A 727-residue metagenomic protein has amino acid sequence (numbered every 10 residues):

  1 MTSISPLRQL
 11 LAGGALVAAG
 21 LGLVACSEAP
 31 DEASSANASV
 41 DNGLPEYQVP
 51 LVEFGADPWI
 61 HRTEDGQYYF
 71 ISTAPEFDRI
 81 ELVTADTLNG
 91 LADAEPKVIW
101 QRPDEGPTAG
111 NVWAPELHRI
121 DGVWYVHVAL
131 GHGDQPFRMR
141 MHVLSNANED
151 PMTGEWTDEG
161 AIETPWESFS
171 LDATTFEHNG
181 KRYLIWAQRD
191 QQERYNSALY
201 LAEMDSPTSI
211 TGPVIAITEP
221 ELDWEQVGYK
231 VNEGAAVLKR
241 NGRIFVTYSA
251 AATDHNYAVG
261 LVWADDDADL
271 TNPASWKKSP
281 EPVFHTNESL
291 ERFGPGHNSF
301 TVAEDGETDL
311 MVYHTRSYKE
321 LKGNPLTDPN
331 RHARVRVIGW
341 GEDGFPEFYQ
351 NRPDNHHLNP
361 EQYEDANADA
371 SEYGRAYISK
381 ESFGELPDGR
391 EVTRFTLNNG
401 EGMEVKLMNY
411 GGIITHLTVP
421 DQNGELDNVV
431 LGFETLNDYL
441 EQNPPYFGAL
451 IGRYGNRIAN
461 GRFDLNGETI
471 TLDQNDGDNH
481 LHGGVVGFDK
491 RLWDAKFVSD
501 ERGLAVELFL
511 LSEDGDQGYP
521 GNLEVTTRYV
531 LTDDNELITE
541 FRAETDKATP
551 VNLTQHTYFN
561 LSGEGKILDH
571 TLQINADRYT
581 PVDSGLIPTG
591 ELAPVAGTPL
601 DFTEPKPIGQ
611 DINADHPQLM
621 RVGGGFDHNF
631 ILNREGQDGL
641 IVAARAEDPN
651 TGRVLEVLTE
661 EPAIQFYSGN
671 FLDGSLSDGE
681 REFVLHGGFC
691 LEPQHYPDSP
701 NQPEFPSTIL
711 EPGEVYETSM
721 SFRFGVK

Functional and structural regions predicted by a protein language model:
T2-G14: Bacterial N-terminal signal peptides that target proteins for export
P6-Q9, N355-L358, F671-L676: Short linear, low-complexity motifs centered on an aromatic residue
R8-L10, P107, S382, H556: N-terminal, helix-rich and Lys/Arg-enriched segments in bacterial and organellar proteins
A15-A19: Core hydrophobic alpha-helical transmembrane segments of single-pass membrane proteins
G20, D150-T153, D534: Alpha-helix termination/capping residues and helix-transition junctions
G22-A25: C-terminal motif of bacterial Sec signal peptides marking the signal peptidase cleavage site
S27-S371: Carbohydrate-active catalytic/glycan-binding domains of CAZyme proteins, especially the secreted or lumenal ectodomains
L184, S371-K727: An exposed, glycine/acidic-rich loop-and-rim segment of catalytic or binding clefts
